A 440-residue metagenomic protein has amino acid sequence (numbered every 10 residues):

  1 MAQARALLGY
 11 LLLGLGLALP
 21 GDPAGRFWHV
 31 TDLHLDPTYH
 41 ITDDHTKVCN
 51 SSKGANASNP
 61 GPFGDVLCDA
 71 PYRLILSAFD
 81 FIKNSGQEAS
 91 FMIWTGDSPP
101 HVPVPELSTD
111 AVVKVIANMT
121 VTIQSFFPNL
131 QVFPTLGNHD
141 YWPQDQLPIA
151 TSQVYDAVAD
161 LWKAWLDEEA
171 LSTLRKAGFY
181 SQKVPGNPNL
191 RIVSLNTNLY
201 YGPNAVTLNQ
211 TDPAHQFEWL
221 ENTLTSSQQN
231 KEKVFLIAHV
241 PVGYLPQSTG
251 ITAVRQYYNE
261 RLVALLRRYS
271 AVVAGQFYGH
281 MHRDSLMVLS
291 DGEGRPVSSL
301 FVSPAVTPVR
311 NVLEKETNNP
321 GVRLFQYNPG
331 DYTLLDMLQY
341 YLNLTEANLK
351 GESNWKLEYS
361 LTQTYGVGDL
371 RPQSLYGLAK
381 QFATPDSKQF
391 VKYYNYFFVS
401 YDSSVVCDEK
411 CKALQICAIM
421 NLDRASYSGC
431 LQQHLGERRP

Functional and structural regions predicted by a protein language model:
M1-L15, L19: Classical eukaryotic N-terminal signal peptides for Sec-dependent ER targeting/secretion, especially the positively
L19-W94, V154-N230, R283-P440: Metal-dependent phosphoesterase/phosphodiesterase active-site architecture
H29-T31, S90-D97, P128-G137, F235-H239 (+3 more regions): Active-site neighborhood of phospho(di)ester-bond hydrolases with catalytic His/Asp-centered motifs
D36-Y39, P100-P103, P134-D145, Y201-P203 (+3 more regions): Active-site environment of divalent metal-dependent phosphoester hydrolases
P71-L136: Long, well-ordered early-domain segments
G96-V121, Y141-A159, P246-I251, L286-G292: Metal-dependent catalytic neighborhoods of phosphoester/phosphodiester hydrolases
V112-F126, Q153-S172, N259-R267: Acidic, His- and aromatic-enriched active-site or binding-groove loops in soluble protein domains that engage sugars
G202-F217, T225-Y278: Active-site-proximal segments of metal-dependent phosphoesterases and phosphodiesterases across multiple
